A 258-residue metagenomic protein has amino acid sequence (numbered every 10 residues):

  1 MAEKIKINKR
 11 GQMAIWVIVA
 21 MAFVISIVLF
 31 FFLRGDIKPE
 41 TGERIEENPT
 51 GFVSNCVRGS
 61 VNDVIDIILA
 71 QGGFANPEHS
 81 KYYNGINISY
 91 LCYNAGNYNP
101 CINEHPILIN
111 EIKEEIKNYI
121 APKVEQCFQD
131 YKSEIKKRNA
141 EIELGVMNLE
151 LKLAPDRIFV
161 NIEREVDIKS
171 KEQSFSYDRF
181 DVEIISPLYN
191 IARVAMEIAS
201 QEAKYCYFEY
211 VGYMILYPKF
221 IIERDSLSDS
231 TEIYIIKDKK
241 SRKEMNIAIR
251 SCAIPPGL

Functional and structural regions predicted by a protein language model:
A2-K6, W16-L258: Long, compositionally biased, intrinsically disordered regions
G11: Solvent-exposed interhelical
